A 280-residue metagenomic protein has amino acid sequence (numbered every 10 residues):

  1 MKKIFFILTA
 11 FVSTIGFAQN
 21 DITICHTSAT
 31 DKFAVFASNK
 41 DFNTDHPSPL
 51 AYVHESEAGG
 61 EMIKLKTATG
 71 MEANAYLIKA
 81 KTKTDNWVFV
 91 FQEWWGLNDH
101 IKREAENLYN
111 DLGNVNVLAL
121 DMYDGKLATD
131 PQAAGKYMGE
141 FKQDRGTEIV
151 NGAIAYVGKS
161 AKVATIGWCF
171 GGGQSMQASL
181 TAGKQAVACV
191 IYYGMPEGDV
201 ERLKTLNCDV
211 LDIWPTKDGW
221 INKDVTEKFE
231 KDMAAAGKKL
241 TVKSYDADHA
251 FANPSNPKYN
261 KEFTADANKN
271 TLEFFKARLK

Functional and structural regions predicted by a protein language model:
D21-D45, P49-S56, E61-Y156: Serine-hydrolase catalytic machinery in alpha/beta-hydrolase-like enzymes
E104, N222-D232: Short alpha-helix in the alpha/beta-hydrolase fold that links the catalytic acid
V157-W168: Alpha/beta-hydrolase fold nucleophile elbow
G167-G171, S175: Gly/Ala-rich beta-loop-alpha elbow adjacent to hydrolase catalytic centers
K184-M195: A conserved short beta-strand
L206, D212-W214: Short beta-strand/loop motif that positions the catalytic acidic residue of the alpha/beta-hydrolase fold
K217-I221: Acidic catalytic loop of the alpha/beta-hydrolase fold
A236-K280: C-terminal catalytic histidine-bearing segment of alpha/beta-hydrolase fold enzymes
